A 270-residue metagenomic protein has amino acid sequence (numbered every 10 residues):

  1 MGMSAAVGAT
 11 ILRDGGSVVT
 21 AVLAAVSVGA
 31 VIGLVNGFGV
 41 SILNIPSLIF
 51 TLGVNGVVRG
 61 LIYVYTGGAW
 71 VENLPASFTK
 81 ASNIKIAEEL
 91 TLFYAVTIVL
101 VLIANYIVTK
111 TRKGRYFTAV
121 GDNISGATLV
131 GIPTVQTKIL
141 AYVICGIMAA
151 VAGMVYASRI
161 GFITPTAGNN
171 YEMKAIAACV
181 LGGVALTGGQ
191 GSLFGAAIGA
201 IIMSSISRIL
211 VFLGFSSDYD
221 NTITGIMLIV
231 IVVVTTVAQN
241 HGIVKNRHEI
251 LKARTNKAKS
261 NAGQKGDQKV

Functional and structural regions predicted by a protein language model:
M3, V19-S27, I49, Y94-V99 (+4 more regions): Hydrophobic alpha-helical transmembrane segments
A5-R13, V130, I201-V211: Interfacial segments of multi-pass membrane proteins
L12-R13, V28-V71, K110-R112, N169 (+1 more regions): Short loop segments and helix-boundary regions at transmembrane helix junctions of multi-pass inner-membrane proteins
S17-A25, V31-N36, V40, A87-T164: Helix-loop-helix "hairpin" substructures at the membrane interface of multi-pass membrane proteins
L43, S47-K110, T137-L140, R159-G168 (+2 more regions): Transmembrane helix-bundle core of multi-pass membrane transporters and related energy-transducing complexes
N55, R59-G60, Y94-Y106, Y142-G153 (+3 more regions): Hydrophobic core segments of alpha-helical transmembrane domains in multi-pass membrane transport and ion-translocation
L129-Q136, L210-V270: Cytosolic-side transmembrane-helix boundaries in multi-pass membrane proteins
A149, R159-G225: Transmembrane alpha-helical segments in multi-pass inner-membrane proteins
